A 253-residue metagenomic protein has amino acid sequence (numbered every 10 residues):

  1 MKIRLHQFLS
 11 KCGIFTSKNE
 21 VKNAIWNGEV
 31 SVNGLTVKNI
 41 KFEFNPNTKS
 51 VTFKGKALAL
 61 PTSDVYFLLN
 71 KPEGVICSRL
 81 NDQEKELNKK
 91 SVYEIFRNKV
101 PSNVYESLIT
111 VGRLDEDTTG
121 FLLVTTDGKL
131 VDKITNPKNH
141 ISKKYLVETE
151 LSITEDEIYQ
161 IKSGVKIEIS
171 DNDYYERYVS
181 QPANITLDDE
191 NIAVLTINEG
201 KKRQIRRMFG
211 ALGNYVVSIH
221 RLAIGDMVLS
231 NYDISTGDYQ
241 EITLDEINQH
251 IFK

Functional and structural regions predicted by a protein language model:
K2-K253: Basic, flexible Lys/Arg- and Gly-enriched helix-loop patches that mediate nucleic-acid binding at interfaces with rRNA
